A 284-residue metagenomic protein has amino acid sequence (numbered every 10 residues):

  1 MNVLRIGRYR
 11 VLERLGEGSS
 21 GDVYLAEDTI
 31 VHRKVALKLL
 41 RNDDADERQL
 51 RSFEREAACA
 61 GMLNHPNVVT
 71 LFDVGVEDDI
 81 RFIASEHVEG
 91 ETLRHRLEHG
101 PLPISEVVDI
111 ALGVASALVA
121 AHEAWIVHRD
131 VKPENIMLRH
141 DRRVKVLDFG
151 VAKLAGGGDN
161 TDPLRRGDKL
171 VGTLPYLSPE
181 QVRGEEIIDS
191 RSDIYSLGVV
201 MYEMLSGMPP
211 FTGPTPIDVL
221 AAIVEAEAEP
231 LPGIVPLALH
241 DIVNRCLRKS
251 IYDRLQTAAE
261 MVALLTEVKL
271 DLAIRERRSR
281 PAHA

Functional and structural regions predicted by a protein language model:
D22: Conserved N-lobe ATP-binding subsite of Hanks-type protein kinase domains, especially the beta3 VAIK lysine
E27-K34: Conserved N-lobe loop of protein kinases adjacent to the ATP-binding glycine-rich P-loop
R41-M62: AlphaC helix of the eukaryotic protein kinase fold
A45-R48, D141-P179, R183-I187, P214: Activation segment of protein kinases
M62, I110-A111: Hydrophobic/aromatic scaffold residues of ePK-like serine/threonine protein kinase catalytic domains
V74: Activation-segment/catalytic-loop signature of the eukaryotic protein kinase fold
D78-T92, R96: Conserved short submotifs of the Hanks-type protein kinase catalytic core that shape the nucleotide-binding pocket
L112, L118-V119, E123, E134-M137 (+2 more regions): C-terminal lobe helix-coil module of Hanks-type protein kinase domains
